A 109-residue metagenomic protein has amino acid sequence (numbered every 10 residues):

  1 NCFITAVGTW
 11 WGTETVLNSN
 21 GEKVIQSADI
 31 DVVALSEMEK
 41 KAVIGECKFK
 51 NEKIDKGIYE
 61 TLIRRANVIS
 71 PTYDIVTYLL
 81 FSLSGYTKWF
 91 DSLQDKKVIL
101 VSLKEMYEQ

Functional and structural regions predicted by a protein language model:
N1-Q109: A cross-kingdom feature that marks ATP-driven nucleic-acid transaction machinery
